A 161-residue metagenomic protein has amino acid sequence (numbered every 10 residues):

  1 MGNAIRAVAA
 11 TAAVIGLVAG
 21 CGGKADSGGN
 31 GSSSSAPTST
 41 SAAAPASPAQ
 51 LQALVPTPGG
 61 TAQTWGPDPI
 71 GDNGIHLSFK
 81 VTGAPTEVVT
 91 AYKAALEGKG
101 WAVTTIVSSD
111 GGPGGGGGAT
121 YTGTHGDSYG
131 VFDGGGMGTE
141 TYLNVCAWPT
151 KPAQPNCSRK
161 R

Functional and structural regions predicted by a protein language model:
G2-L17, G22-R161: An acidic-aromatic pocket/loop used at catalytic or ligand-binding sites
